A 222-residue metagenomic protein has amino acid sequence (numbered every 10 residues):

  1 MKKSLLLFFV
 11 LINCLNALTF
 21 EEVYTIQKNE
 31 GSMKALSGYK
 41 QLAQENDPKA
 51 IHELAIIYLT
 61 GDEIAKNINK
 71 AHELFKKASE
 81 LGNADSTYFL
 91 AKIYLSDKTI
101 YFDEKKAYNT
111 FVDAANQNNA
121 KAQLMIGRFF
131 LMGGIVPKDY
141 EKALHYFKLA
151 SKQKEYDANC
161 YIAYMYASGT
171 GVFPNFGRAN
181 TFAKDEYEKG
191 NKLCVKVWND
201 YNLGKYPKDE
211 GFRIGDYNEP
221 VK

Functional and structural regions predicted by a protein language model:
S4-N13: Sec-dependent N-terminal signal peptides
L15-E53, I214, K222: N-terminal leader/linker segments that initiate helical-solenoid repeat arrays
E22, I26, E53-T60, I64 (+5 more regions): Hydrophobic face of amphipathic alpha-helices that form TPR/SEL1-like repeat modules and related alpha-solenoid
K28-S37, A65-L74, I100-T110, P137-Y146 (+1 more regions): Structural signature of tandem alpha-helical TPR/SEL1-like repeats, specifically the intra-repeat loop/turn
G31, Q44-D47, T60-D62, L81-N83 (+6 more regions): Short helix-capping/linker turns of helical repeat alpha-solenoids
Y39-L42, A78, D113-A114, L149-A150 (+1 more regions): Canonical positions in the second alpha-helix
D85, F89-T99, K105, N109-N116 (+3 more regions): Alpha-helical adaptor scaffolds
P174, R178-K222: Terminal, low-structured helical/coil segments at or just beyond the last alpha-helical repeat
